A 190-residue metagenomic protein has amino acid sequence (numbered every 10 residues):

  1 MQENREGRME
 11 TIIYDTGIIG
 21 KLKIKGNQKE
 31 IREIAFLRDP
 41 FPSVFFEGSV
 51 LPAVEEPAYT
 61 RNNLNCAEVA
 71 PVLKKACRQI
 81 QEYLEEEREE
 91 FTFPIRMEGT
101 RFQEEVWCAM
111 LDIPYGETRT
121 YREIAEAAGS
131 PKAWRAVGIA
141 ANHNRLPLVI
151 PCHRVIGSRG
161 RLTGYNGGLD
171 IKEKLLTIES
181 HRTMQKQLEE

Functional and structural regions predicted by a protein language model:
M1-R88, S158-E190: Low-complexity, small/basic-enriched stretches that occur predominantly at protein N-termini or linker tails
G7-I18, E82, E87-E190: Nucleic acid-binding interface residues in structured DNA/RNA-binding domains, emphasizing the DNA-engaging scaffolds
